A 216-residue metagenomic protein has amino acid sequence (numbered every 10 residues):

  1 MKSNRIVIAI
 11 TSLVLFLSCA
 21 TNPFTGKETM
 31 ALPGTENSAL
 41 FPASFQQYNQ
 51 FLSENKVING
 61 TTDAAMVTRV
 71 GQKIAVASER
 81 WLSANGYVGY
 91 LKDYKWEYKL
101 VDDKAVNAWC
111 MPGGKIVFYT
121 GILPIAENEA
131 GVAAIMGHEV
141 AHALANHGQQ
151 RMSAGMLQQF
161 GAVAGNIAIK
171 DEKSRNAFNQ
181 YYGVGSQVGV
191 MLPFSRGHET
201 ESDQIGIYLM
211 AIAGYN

Functional and structural regions predicted by a protein language model:
K2-V7, C19-N216: A Zn2+-metalloprotease active-site environment signal
